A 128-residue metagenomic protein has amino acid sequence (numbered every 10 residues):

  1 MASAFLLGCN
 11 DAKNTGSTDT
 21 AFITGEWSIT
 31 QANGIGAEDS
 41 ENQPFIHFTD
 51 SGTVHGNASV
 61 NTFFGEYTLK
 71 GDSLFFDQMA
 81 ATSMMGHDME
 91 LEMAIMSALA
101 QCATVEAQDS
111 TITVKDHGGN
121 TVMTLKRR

Functional and structural regions predicted by a protein language model:
M1-L7: Sec-dependent bacterial lipoprotein signal peptides
C9-R128: Lipid interaction determinants
